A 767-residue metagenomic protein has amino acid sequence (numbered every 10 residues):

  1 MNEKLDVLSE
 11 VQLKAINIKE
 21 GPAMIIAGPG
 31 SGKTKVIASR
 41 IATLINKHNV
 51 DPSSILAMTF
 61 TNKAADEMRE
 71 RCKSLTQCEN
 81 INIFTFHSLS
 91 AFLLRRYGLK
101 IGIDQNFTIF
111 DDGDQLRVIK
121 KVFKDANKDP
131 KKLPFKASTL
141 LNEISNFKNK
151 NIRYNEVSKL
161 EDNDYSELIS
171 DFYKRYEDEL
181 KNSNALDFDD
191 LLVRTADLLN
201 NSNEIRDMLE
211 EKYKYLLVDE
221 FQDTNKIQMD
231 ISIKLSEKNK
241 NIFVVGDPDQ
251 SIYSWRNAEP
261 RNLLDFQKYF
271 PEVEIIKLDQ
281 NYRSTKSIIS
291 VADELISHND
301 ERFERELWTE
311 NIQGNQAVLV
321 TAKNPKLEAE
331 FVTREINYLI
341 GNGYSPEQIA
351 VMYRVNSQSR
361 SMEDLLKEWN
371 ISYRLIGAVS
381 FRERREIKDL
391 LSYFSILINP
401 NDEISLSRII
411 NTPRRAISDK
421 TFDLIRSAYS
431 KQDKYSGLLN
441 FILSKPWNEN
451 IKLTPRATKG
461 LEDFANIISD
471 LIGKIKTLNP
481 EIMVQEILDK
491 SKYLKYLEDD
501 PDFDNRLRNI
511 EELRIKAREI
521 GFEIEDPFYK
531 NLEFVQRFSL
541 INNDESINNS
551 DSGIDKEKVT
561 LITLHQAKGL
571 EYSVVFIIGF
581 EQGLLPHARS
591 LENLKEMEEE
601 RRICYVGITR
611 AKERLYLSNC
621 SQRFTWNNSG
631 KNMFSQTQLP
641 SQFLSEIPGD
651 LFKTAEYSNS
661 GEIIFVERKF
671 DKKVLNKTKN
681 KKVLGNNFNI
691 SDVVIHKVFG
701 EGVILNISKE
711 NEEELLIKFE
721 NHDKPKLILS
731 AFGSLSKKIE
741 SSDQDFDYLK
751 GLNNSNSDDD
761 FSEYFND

Functional and structural regions predicted by a protein language model:
N2, E20-A23, S31, A42-Y213 (+11 more regions): A basic/glycine-biased coupling hinge at the interface between accessory DNA-binding modules
K4-V7, K14, S31-K33, S39 (+3 more regions): Conserved RecA-like helicase ATPase core segment that couples NTP binding/hydrolysis to strand translocation
K14-E20: Phosphate-binding P-loop
I25, P29-I37, P271-E274, D279-S372 (+4 more regions): Helicase P-loop NTPase motor core
F84-F92, L217-E220, V245, V355 (+4 more regions): Conserved helicase core region in the C-terminal RecA-like lobe
L89, Y269-F270, I312-Q316, N342-T477: ATPase/helicase motor core of nucleic-acid motors
A185, S345, P413, K445-Q566 (+2 more regions): Accessory C-terminal helicase-associated subdomains
F580-D767: C-terminal accessory regions
